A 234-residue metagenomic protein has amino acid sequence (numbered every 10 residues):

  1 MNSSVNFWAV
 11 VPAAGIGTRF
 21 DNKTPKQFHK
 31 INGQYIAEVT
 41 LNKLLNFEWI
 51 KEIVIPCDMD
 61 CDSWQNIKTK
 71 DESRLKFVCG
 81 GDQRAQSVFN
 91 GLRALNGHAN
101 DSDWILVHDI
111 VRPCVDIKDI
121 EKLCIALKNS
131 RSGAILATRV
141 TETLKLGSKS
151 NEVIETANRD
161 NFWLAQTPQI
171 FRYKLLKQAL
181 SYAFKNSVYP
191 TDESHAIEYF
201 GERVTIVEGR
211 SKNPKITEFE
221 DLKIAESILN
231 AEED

Functional and structural regions predicted by a protein language model:
N2-M59: N-terminal glycine-rich phosphate-binding loop and ensuing alpha1 helix
V11, A37, G91, D109 (+3 more regions): Residue-level signal for inorganic ion chemistry
K30, C114, I170, K215-I216: Short aromatic/basic micro-patch
D60-N66: Short, charged/polar "capping" segments at the starts of alpha-helices and the immediately preceding loops
T69-D103: Short phosphate-binding loop-to-helix
W104-H108: Short aromatic-hydrophobic micro-motifs that form the base-stacking/packing surface for donor nucleotide recognition
C114-V207, D234: Conserved core of the sugar-phosphate nucleotidyltransferase
N213-D234: Hydrophobic helical membrane-anchoring modules
